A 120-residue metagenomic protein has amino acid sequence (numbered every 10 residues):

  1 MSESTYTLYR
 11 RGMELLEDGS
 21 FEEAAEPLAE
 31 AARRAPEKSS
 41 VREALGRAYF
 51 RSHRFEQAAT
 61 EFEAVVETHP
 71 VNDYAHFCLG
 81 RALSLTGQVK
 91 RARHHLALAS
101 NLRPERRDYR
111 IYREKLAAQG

Functional and structural regions predicted by a protein language model:
M1-T7: TPR-adjacent "capping" and linker segments in tetratricopeptide-repeat scaffold/adaptor proteins
E17-E30, S52-A64, T86-L98, G120: Structural signature of tandem alpha-helical TPR/SEL1-like repeats, specifically the intra-repeat loop/turn
R81-D108, E114: TPR/TPR-like (Sel1-like) alpha-helical repeat modules
